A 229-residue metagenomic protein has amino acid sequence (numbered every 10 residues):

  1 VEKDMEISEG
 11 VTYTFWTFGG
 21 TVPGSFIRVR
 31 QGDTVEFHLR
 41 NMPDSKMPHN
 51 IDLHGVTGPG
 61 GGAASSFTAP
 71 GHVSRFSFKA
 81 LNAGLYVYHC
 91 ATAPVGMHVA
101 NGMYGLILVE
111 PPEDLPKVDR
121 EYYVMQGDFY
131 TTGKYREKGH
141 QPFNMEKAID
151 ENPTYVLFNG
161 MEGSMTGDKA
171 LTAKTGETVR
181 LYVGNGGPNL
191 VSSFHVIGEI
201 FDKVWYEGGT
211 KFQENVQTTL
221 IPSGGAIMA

Functional and structural regions predicted by a protein language model:
V1-A229: Copper-binding active sites and cupredoxin-like electron-transfer domains, recognizing His/Cys-rich ligand loops
